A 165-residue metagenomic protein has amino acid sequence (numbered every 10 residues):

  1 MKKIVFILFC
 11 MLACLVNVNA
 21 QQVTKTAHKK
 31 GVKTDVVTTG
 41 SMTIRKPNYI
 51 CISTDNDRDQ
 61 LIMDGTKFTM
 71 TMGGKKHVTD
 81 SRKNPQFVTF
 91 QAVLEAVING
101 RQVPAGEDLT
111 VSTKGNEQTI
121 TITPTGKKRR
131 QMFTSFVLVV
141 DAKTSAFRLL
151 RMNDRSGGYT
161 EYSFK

Functional and structural regions predicted by a protein language model:
M1-I4: Positively charged n-region of N-terminal signal peptides that target proteins for export
I7-C14: Bacterial N-terminal signal peptides
L15-A20: Sec/Tat signal peptide C-region and signal peptidase I cleavage site
Q21-K29, T34-T38, T71-K128: Flexible, processing/modification-adjacent segments and terminal tails in exported/periplasmic/extracellular proteins
V23, I50-T54, F68-T71, I120-I122 (+1 more regions): Short hydrophobic/aromatic-rich beta-strand segments that constitute the beta-sheet cores of beta-sandwich/beta-barrel
V37-T39, D57, D64, Q131-F136 (+1 more regions): Short, surface-exposed coil-to-beta transition loops
M42-A92: An acidic-aromatic
T113-K165: Gly/Pro-enriched, hydrophobic low-complexity segments that function as extracytoplasmic propeptides/linkers
